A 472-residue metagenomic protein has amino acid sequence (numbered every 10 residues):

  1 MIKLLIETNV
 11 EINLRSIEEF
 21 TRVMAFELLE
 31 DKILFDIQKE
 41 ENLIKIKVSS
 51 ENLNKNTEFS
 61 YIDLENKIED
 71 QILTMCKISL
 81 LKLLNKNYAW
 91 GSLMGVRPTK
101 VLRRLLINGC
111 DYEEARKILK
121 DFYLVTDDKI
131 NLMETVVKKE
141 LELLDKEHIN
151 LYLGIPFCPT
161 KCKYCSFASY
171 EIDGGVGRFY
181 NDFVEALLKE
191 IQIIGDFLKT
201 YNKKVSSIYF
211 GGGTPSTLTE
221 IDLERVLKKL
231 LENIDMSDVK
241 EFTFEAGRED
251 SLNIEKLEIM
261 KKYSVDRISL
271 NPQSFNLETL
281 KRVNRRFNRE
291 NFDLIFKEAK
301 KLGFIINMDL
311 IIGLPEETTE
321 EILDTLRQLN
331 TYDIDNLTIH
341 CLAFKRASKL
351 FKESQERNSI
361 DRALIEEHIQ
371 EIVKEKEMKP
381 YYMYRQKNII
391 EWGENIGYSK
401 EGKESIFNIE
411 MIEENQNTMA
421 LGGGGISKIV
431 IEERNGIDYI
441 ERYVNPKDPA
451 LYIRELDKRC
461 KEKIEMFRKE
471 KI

Functional and structural regions predicted by a protein language model:
M1-N108, E401-I472: Radical SAM enzyme core and accessory elements
L80-N87, I107-Y152: N-terminal [4Fe-4S]-dependent radical SAM core
G95-K100, E134-V137, A168: Short, conserved phosphate-binding/catalytic loop or strand-edge motifs used in phosphoryl-/nucleotidyl-transfer
R97-V101, L105, E114, I118 (+1 more regions): A general alpha-helix detector
H148-V184: Canonical Radical SAM [4Fe-4S] cluster-binding loop centered on the CxxxCxxC motif and its immediate flanking residues
S169-H368: Conserved non-cysteine loop/helix-boundary elements of the Radical SAM core domain that shape
E278, R282, I312-T319, D335-S359 (+2 more regions): Flexible glycine/acidic-rich beta-alpha junction loops that bind and position SAM and/or redox cofactors in anaerobic
A363-R385: TRNA-binding/sensing appendages of the translation machinery
